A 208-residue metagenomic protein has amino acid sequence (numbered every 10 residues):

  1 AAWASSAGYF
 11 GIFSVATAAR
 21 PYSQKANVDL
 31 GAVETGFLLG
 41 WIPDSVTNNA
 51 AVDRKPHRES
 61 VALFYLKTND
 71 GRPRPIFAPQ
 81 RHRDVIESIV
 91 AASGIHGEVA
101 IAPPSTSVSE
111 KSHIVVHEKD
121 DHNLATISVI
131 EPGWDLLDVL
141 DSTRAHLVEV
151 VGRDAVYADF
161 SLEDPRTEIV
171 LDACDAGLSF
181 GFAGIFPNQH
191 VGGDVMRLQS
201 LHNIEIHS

Functional and structural regions predicted by a protein language model:
A1-S6, S14, Y22, V139-T143 (+1 more regions): Conserved acetyl-CoA-binding loop-helix of GNAT-fold acetyltransferases
A4-A18, G152-F160: Conserved GNAT acetyl-CoA-binding A-motif
V15, G31-D53, S179-G192: Conserved catalytic-core motifs of GNAT/GCN5-like acyltransferases
S23-K25, G31-A32: Hydrophobic or amphipathic alpha-helical targeting/insertion segments
A26-N27, D175: Conserved active-site tyrosine of GNAT-family acetyltransferases
W41-A78, G192-I206: C-terminal "cap" of GNAT-fold acetyltransferases
N69-H96: Flexible, glycine-/basic-rich loop-and-beta segments that form/coincide with the SAM-dependent methyltransferase
I89-V195: Non-catalytic interaction/regulatory modules that flank or connect domains
